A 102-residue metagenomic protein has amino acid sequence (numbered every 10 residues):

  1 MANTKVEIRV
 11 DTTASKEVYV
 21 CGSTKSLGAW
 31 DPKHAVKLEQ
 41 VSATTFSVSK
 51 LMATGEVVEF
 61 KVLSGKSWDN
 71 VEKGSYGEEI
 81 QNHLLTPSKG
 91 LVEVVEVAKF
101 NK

Functional and structural regions predicted by a protein language model:
N3, R9-G55, G65-S88: Aromatic-rich carbohydrate-binding modules that target alpha-glucans
E56-F60: Exposed beta-strand face motif in extracellular beta-rich ectodomains
G90-K102: Compositionally biased low-complexity segments at domain edges in trafficked proteins and select soluble regulators
